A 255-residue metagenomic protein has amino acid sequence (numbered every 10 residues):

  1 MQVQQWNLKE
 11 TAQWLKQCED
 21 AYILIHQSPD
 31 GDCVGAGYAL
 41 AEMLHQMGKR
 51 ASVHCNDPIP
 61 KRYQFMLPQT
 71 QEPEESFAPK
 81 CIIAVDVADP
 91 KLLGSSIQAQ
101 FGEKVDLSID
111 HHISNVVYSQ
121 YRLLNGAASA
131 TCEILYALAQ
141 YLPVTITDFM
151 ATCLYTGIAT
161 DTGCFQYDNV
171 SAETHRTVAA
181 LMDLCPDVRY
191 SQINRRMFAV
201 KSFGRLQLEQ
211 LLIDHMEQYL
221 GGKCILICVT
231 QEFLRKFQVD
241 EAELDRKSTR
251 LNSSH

Functional and structural regions predicted by a protein language model:
Q2-Q27, C33-R62, P73-C81, T160-N252: Hydrophobic helix-and-loop "lid/oligomerization" segment in the mid-to-C-terminal part of catalytic domains
L15, E74-F77, Q98-F101, N115-V116 (+3 more regions): Solvent-exposed alpha-helices and their adjacent loops that cap or buttress functional pockets in soluble metabolic
H26, H111-H112, H255: Histidine-centered active-site/metal-ligand motif
L40-A41, A99-G102, L124-N125, R176: Glycine-rich, phosphate-binding/catalytic loops in enzymes
H54-N56, V85, I109-H111, G126 (+1 more regions): Generic beta-sheet signal
P60-P68, L135: Membrane-interfacial amphipathic helices and adjacent loop/beta segments that form the lipid-substrate binding surface
L67-Y121: Active-site cofactor/cluster-binding pocket
H112-T177, L184: Short alpha-helices
